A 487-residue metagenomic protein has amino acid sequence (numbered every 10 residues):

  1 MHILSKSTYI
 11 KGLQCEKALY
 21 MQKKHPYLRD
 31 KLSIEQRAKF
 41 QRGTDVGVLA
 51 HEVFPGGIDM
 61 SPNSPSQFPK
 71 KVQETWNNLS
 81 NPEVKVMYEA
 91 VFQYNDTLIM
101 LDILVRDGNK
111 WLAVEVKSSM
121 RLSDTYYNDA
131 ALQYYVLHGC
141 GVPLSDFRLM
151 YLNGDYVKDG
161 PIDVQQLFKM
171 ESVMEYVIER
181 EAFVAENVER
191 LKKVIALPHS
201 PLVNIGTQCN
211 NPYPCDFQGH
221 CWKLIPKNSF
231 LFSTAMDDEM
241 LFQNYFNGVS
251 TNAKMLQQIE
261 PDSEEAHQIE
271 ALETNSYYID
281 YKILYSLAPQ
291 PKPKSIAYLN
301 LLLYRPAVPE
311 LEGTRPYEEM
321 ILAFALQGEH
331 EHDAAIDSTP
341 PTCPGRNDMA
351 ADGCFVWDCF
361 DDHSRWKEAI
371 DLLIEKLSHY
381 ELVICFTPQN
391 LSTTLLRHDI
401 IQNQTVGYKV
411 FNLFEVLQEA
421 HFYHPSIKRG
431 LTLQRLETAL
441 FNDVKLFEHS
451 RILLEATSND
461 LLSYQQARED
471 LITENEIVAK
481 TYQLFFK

Functional and structural regions predicted by a protein language model:
M1-N109, E239-L272, N459-D460, T473: Metal-dependent nuclease catalytic cores that hydrolyze phosphodiester bonds in DNA/RNA, characterized by
L28, R121, Y156-V157, N252 (+3 more regions): Flexible loop/turn segments at secondary-structure boundaries
V84-A90, Y94, L98-D102, A113-V116 (+2 more regions): Conserved DEDDh/DEDDy metal-dependent 3′-5′ exonuclease domain
F92, L284-K376: Conserved RNase H-like, two-metal-ion catalytic cores of nucleic-acid enzymes
R106-K110, G328-E331: Short acidic-glycine loop/turn motifs at beta-strand connectors
I162-K227, F441-K487: Acidic, Mg2+-coordinating catalytic module of metal-dependent nucleases/exonucleases that use a two-metal-ion mechanism
V203-P212, D216-A253, Y278, D352 (+3 more regions): Helix-loop elements that line ligand-binding/catalytic pockets
N252-V308: Long, highly charged low-complexity segments
